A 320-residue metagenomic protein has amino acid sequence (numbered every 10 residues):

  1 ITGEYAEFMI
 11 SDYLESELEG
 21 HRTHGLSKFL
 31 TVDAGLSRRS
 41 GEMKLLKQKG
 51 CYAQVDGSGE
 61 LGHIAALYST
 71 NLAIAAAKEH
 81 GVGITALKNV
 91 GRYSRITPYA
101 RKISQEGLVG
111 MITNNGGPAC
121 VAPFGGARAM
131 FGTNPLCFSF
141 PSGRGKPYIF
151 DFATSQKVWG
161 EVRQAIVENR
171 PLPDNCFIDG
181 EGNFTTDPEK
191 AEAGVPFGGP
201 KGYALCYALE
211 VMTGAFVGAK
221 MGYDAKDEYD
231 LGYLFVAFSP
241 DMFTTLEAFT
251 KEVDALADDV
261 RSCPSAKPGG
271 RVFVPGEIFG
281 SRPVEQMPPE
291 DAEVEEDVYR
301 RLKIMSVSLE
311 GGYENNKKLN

Functional and structural regions predicted by a protein language model:
I1-E15, R22-S40, Q164-A165, P171-P173 (+1 more regions): Acidic, glycine/proline-rich low-complexity segments that act as flexible tails and inter-domain linkers
R22-A77: Active-site cofactor/substrate anionic-group-binding motifs, chiefly glycine- and Lys/Arg-rich phosphate-binding loops
K47, V55, K78, I84-N89 (+4 more regions): General beta-strand structural signal in soluble alpha/beta enzymes
N71, A75-N115: A glycine-rich phosphate/pyrophosphate-binding beta-strand-loop-alpha-helix module
C120-P188: Phosphate/diphosphate-binding glycine-rich loops and adjacent basic-rich segments that engage nucleotide
A129-F131, F138, A153, A204-F216 (+4 more regions): N-terminal nucleophile
G160, V167-Y223: Secondary-shell segments that build the walls of catalytic and ion/ligand-binding clefts
G222-N320: Catalytic-core signal marking the mid-to-C-terminal active-site face
